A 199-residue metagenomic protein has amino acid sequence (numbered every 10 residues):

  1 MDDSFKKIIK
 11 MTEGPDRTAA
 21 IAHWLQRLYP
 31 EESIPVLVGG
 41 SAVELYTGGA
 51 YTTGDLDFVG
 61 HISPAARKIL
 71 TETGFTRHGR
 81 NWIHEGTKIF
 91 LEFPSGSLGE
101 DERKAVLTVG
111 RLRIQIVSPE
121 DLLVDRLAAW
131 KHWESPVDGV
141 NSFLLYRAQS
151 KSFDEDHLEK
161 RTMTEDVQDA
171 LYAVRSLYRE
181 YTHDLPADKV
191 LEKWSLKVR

Functional and structural regions predicted by a protein language model:
M1-R199: Compositionally biased terminal segments of proteins
